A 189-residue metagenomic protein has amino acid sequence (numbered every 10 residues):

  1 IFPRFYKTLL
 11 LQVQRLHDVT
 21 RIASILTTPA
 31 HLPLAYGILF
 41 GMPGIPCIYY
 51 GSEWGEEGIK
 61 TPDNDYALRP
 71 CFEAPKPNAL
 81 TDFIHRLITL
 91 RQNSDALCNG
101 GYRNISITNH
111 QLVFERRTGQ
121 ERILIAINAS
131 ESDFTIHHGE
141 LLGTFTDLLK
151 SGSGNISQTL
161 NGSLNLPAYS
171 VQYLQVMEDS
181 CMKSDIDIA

Functional and structural regions predicted by a protein language model:
I1-A30, L34-L39: Noncatalytic carbohydrate-binding groove/subsite architecture in carbohydrate-active enzymes
T27-P33, F40-I48, S52-A189: Carbohydrate-interacting/catalytic domains
